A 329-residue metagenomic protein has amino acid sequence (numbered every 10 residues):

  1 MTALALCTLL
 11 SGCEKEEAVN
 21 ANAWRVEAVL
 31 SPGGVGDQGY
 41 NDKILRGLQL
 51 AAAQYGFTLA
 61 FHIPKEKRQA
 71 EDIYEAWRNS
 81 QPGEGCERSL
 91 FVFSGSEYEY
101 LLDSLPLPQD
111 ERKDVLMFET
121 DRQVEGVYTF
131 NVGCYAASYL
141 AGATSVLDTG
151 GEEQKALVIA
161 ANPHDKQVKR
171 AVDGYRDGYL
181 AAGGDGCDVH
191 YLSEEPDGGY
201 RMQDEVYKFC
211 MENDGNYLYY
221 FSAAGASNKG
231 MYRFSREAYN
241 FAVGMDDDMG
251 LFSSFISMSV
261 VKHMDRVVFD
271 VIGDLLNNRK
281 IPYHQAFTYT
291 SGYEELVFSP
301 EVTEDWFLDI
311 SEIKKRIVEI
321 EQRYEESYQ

Functional and structural regions predicted by a protein language model:
L9-G12: C-terminal motif of bacterial Sec signal peptides marking the signal peptidase cleavage site
V26-G47, A51, A60-R68, S96 (+1 more regions): Extracytoplasmic "Venus flytrap"
A28, E84-S96, F118, G215-A226 (+1 more regions): Periplasmic-binding protein-like
L48, L140-G186, H284-D305: An alpha-beta-alpha
L59-N79, E195-M211: Structural motif
D110-V132, D247-F255: Flexible loop/hinge segments that line or gate small-molecule binding clefts
F130-Q154, V260-K280: Hydrophobic alpha-helical segments within soluble ligand-binding/sensing domains
D270-Q329: Hinge/cleft segment of the Venus flytrap/periplasmic-binding protein
